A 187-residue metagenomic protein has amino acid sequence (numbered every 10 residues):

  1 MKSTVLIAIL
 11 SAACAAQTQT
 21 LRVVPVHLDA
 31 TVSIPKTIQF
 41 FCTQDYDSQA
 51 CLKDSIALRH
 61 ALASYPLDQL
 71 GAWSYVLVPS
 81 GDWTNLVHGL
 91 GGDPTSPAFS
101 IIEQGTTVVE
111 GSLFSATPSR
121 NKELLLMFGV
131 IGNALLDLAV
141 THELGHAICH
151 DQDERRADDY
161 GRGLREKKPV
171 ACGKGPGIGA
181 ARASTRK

Functional and structural regions predicted by a protein language model:
M1-A8: Sec-dependent signal peptide recognition, specifically the positively charged N-region followed immediately by
A8-Q17: Hydrophobic h-region of N-terminal signal peptides that target proteins for export in Gram-negative bacteria
A16-T106, E123: A metal-dependent hydrolase signature that marks the N-terminal structural subdomain at the beginning of catalytic folds
I56, H60, L138, R155-R162: Solvent-exposed, polar/charged alpha-helical surfaces in well-ordered, non-transmembrane soluble domains, broadly
G81, G111-L113, G145: A mature extracytoplasmic/lumenal domain signature
S115-A139: Short pre-active-site segment immediately N-terminal to the catalytic Zn-binding motif
L138-H150: Active-site recognition of the HExxH zinc-binding catalytic motif
D151-R186: Post-HExxH zinc-binding segment in Zn-dependent metallohydrolases
